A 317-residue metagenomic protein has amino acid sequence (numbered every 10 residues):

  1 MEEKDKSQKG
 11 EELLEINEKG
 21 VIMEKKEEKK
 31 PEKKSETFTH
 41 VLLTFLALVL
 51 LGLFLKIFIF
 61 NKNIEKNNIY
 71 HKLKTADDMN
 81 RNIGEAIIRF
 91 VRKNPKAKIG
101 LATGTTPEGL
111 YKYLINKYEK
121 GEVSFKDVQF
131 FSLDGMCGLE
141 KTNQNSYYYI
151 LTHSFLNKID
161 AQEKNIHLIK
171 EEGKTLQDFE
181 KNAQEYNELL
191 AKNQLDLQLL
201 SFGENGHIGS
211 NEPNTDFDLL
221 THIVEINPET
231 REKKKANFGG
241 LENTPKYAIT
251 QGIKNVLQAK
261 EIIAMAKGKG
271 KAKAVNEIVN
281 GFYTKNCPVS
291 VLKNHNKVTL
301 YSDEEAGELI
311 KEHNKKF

Functional and structural regions predicted by a protein language model:
M1-K26: N-terminal targeting leaders characterized by basic, low-complexity, disordered sequences that direct proteins
K33-F45: N-terminal Sec-pathway targeting helices
I57-I99, E180: N-terminal glycine-/serine-/threonine-rich phosphate-binding loop
N63-I69, V123-Q198: Ligand-binding beta-strand-loop-alpha-helix segment within the catalytic cores of soluble metabolic enzymes
K93-K120: Glycine-rich N-terminal segment of FAD-binding domains in flavoprotein oxidoreductases, spanning the beta-loop-helix
G100-G104, S132, I169-K170, L199-F202 (+2 more regions): Short beta-strand segments
N205, G209-I253: Class I SAM-dependent methyltransferase SAM-binding "motif I" and its flanking Rossmann-like core
Q251-K254, Q258-F317: ATP/nucleoside-binding phosphotransfer catalytic cores, i.e., glycine-rich phosphate-binding loops
